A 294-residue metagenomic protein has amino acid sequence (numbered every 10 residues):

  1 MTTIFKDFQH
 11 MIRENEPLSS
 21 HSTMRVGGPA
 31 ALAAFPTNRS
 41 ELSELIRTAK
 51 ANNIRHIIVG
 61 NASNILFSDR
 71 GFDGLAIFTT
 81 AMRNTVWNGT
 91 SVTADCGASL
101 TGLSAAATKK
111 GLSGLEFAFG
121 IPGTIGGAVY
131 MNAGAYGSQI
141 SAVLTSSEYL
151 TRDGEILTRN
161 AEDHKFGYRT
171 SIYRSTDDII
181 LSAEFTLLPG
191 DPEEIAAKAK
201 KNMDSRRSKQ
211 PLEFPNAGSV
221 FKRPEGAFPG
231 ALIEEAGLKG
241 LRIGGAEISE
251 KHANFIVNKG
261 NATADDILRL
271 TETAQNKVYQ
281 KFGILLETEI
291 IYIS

Functional and structural regions predicted by a protein language model:
M1-I125: Anion-binding (especially nucleotide phosphate/pyrophosphate-binding) glycine-rich loop and adjoining beta-alpha core
R13-E14, I65, L150-K277, K281-S294: Phosphate/pyrophosphate- and phosphate-bearing ligand-binding catalytic cores of soluble enzymes
G27-G28, A33-R39, L66-N84, Y130-A161 (+1 more regions): Structural signature of FAD isoalloxazine-binding scaffolds in flavoprotein oxidoreductases
N52, V59-N61, V143, F214-P215 (+1 more regions): Short, basic and Ser/Thr-rich N-terminal targeting/leader segments
A76, E116, E148, I290-I291: Residues embedded in well-ordered beta-strands within globular domains across many folds
T101, M131-A133, E162-Y168: Short acidic (Asp/Glu) patches
L103, F119, G126-M131, Y136-G137 (+1 more regions): Core subunits and conserved enzymes of cellular information-processing and envelope-translocation systems across
